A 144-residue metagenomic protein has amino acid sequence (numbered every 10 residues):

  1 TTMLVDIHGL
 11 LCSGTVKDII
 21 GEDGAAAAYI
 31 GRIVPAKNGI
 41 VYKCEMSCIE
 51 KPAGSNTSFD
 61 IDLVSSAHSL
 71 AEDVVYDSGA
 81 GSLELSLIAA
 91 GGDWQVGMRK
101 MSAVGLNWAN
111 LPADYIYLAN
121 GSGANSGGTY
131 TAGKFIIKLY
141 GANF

Functional and structural regions predicted by a protein language model:
T1-F144: Surface-exposed, low-hydrophobicity beta-strand/loop segments enriched in small/polar/acidic residues
